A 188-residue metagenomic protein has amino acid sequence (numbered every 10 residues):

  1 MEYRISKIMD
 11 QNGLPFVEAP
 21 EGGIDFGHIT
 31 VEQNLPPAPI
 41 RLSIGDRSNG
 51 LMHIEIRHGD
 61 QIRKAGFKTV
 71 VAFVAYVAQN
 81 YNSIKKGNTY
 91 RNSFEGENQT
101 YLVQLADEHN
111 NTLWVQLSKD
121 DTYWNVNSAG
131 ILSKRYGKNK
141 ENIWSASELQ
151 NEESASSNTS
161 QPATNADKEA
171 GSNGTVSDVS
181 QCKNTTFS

Functional and structural regions predicted by a protein language model:
M1-S188: Ribonuclease/tRNase effector modules and their secretory precursors
